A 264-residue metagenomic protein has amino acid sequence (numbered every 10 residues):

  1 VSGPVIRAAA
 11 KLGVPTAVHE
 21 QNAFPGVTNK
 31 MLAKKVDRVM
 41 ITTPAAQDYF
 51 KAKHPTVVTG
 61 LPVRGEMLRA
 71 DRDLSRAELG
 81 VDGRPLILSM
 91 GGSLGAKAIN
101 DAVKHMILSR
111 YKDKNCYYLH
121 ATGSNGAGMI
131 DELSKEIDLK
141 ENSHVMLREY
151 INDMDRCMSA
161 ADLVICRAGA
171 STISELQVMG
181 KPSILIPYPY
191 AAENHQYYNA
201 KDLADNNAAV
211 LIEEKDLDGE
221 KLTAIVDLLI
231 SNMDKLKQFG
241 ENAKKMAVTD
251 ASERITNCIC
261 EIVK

Functional and structural regions predicted by a protein language model:
V1-L12: An aromatic- and histidine-rich active-site surface loop
A10-D73: Active-site-proximal region of nucleotide-activated glycan assembly enzymes, centered on histidine/acidic-rich loops
D37-R38, P55, R156, L163 (+2 more regions): Well-ordered beta-strand positions
R72-L74, G80-V164, Y197-K201, D205 (+1 more regions): Donor-nucleotide binding loops and adjacent catalytic segments primarily of GT-B fold Leloir glycosyltransferases
M154-H195: A donor-sugar binding/catalytic signature common to diverse glycosyltransferases and related nucleotide-sugar
V226, I230-D234, I259-K264: Short, hydrophobic alpha-helical segments
K235-T249: A short, well-ordered alpha-helix in the C-terminal region of glycosyltransferases
V248-K264: C-terminal alpha-helical cap of glycosyltransferases
